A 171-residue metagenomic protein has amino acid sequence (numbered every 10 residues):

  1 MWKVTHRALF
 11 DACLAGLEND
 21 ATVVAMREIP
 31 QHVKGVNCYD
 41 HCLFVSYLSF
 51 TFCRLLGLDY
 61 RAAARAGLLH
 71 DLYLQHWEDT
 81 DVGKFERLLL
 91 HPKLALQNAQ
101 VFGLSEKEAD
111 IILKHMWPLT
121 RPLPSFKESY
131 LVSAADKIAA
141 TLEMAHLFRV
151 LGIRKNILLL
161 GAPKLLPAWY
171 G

Functional and structural regions predicted by a protein language model:
M1-G171: Metal-dependent phosphohydrolase cores
